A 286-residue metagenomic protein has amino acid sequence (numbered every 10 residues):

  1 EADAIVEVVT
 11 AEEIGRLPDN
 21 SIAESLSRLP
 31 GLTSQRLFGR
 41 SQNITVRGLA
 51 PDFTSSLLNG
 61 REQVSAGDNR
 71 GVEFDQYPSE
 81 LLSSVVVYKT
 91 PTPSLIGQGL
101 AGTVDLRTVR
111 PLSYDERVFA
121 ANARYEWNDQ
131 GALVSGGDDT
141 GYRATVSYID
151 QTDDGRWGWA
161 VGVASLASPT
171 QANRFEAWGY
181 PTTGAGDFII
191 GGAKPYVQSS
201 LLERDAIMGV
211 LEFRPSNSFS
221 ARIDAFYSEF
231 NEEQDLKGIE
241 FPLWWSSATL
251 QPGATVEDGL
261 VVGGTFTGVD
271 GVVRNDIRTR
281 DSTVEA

Functional and structural regions predicted by a protein language model:
D3-E7, G15-N20, Q35-E80, K89-R117: Flexible, glycine/serine/threonine-rich loop segments and coil->beta-strand junctions that form periplasmic-facing
V9, L17, S21, S41 (+8 more regions): Transmembrane beta-barrel architecture of outer-membrane proteins
V46, A144-D150, G209-F213, A286: Residues on the lipid-exposed face of transmembrane beta-strands in outer-membrane beta-barrel proteins
S65-G71, E80-S84, P93-T182, F188-G191 (+2 more regions): Outer-membrane beta-barrel translocator/receptor signature
E176-R204, M208-R214, S220, D224-E285: Acidic/polar loop-and-plug regions of large Gram-negative outer-membrane beta-barrel proteins
